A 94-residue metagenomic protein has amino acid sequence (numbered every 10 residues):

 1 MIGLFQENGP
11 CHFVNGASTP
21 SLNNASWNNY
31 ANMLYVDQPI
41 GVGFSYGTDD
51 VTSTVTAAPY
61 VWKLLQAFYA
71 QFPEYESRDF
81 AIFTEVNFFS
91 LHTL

Functional and structural regions predicted by a protein language model:
M1-P59, Q66: N-terminal cap/lid subdomain of alpha/beta-hydrolase-fold enzymes
P39, V86-N87: Catalytic nucleophile serine of serine hydrolases, specifically the conserved "nucleophile elbow" pentapeptide
T54-A57, V61, F88-H92: Alpha-helical interaction elements in eukaryotic regulators
L64-Q71: A generic secondary-structure signal
Y69, I82, F89-L94: Short glycine-enriched nucleophile-adjacent loop and the immediately C-terminal alpha-helix near the catalytic center
E74-V86: Alpha/beta-hydrolase fold nucleophile elbow
